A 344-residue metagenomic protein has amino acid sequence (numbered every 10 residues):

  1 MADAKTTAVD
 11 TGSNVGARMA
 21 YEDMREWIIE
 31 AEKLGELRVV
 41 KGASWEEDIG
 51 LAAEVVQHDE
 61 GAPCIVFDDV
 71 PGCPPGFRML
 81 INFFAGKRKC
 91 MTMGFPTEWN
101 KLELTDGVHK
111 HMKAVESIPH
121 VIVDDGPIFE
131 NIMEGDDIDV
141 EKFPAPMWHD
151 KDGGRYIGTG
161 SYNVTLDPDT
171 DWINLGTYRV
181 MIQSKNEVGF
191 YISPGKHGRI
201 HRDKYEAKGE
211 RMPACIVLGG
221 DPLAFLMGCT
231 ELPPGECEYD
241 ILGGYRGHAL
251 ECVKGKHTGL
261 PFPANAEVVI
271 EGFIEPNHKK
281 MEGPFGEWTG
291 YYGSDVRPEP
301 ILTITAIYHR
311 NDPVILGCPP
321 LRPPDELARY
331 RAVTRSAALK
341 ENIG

Functional and structural regions predicted by a protein language model:
A2-G344: Extended, highly charged
